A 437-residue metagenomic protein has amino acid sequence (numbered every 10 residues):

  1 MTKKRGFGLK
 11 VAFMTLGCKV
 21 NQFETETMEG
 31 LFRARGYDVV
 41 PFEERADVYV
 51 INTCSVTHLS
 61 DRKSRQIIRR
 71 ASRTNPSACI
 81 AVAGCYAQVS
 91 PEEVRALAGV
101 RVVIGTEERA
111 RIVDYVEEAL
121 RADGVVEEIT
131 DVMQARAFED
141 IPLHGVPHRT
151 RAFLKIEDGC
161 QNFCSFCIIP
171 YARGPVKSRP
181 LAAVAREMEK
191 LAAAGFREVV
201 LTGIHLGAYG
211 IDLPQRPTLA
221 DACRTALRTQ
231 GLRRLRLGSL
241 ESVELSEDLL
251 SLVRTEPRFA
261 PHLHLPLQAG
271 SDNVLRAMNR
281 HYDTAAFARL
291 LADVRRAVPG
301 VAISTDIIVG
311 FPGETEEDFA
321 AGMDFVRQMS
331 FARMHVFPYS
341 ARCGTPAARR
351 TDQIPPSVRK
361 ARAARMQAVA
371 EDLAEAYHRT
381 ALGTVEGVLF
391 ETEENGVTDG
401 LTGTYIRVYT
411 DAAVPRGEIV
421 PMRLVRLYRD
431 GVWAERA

Functional and structural regions predicted by a protein language model:
M1-Y209, R224, F259, L263 (+5 more regions): Proteins enriched for Cys/Gly/acidic motifs involved in redox and nucleic-acid/cofactor modification
S60-R62, P175-P180, G210-R216, A277-R280 (+3 more regions): Short, solvent-exposed loop/turn segments at secondary-structure boundaries
I80-A81, V89, A193-E316: Conserved SAM/AdoMet-binding glycine-rich loop
H144-G145, S251-T255, L267, H378-T380 (+1 more regions): Replace "in large, NTP-powered and nucleic-acid-processing enzymes" with "in large, NTP-powered factors and other
P147-T150, C160-N162, F259, A269 (+5 more regions): Short flexible coil/turn linkers enriched for glycine and charged/polar residues that connect secondary-structure
C164, V184, L201, L237 (+7 more regions): Conserved, mostly hydrophobic/aromatic
E314, S330-F331: Contiguous mid-protein beta-loop-alpha structural module that forms a pocket-lining wall or clamp of enzyme active
R349-A437: Terminal RNA-binding accessory module
